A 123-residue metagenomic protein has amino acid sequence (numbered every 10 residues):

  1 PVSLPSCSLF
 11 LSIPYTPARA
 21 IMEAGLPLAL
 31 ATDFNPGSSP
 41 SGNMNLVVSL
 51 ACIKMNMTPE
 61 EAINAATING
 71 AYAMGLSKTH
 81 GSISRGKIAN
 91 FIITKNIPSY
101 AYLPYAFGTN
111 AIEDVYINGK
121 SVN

Functional and structural regions predicted by a protein language model:
P1-T79, F107: Active-site-adjacent C-terminal substructures of enzyme catalytic domains
A66-I68, I88-N123: C-terminal cap of metal-dependent C-N hydrolases
